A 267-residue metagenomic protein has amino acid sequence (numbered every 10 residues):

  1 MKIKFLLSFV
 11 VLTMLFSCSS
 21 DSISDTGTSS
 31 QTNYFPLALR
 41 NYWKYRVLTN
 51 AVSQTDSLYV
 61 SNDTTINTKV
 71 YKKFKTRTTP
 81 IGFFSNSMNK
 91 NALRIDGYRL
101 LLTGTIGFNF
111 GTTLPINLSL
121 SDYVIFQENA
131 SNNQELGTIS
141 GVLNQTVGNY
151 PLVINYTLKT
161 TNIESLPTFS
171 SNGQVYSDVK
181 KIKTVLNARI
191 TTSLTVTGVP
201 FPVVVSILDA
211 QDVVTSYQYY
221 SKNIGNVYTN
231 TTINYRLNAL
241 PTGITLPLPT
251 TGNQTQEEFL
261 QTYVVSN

Functional and structural regions predicted by a protein language model:
M1-F5, S19-S20: Positively charged n-region of N-terminal signal peptides that target proteins for export
L6-V10: Sec-dependent N-terminal signal peptides
M14-S17: C-terminal motif of bacterial Sec signal peptides marking the signal peptidase cleavage site
S22-N267: Conserved functional acidic sites
